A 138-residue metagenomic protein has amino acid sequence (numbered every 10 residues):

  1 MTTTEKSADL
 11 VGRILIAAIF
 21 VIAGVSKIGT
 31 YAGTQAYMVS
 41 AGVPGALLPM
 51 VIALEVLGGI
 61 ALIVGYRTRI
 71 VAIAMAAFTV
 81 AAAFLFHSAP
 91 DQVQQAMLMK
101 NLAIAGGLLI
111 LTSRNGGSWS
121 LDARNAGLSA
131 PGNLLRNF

Functional and structural regions predicted by a protein language model:
M1-G29, A36, G45-A53, L57 (+1 more regions): Extended, low-polarity transmembrane helix blocks
T34-A36, S40: Inter-helical junctions in multi-pass inner-membrane proteins, predominant in energy-converting antiporter-like
